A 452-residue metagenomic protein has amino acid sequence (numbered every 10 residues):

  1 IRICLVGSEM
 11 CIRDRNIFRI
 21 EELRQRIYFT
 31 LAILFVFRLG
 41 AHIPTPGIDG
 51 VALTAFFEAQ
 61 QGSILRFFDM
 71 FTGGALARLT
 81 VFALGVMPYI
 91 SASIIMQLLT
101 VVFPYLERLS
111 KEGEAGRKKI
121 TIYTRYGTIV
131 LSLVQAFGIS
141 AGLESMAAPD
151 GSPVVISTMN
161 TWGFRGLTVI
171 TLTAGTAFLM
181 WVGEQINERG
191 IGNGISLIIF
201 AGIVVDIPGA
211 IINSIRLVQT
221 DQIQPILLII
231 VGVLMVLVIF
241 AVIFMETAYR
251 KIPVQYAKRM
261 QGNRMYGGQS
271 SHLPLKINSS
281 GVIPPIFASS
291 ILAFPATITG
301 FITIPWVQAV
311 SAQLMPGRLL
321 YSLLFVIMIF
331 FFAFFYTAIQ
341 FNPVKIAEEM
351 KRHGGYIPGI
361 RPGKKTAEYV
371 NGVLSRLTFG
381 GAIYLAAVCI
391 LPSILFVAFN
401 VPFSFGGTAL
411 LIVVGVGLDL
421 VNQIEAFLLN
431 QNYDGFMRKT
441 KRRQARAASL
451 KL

Functional and structural regions predicted by a protein language model:
I1-G7, I12: Single conserved hydrophobic/aromatic residue that forms the stacking wall/gate of nucleotide- or nucleobase-binding
E9, P46-M87, P149-T161, S214 (+7 more regions): Interfacial loop/helix-cap signal at membrane boundaries in integral membrane proteins
R13, F56-S63, P104-Y105, K251-K276 (+2 more regions): Juxtamembrane inter-helical linkers in multi-pass membrane proteins
R19-F35, K118-I129, R189-L197, L227-G232 (+2 more regions): Alpha-helical transmembrane segments and their helix-start/interface "positive-inside/aromatic belt" motifs in integral
V81-I90, Q224-A241, Y321-F332: Alpha-helical transmembrane segments
E112-Y126, L197, G359-R376: Membrane-interface alpha-helices at helix entry/exit sites of multi-pass transporters
V242-E246, R250, I291, A333-F341 (+2 more regions): Membrane-helix cytosolic exit motif
S271, L275-I383, A387: Helical hairpin unit composed of two closely spaced alpha helices linked by a short loop
